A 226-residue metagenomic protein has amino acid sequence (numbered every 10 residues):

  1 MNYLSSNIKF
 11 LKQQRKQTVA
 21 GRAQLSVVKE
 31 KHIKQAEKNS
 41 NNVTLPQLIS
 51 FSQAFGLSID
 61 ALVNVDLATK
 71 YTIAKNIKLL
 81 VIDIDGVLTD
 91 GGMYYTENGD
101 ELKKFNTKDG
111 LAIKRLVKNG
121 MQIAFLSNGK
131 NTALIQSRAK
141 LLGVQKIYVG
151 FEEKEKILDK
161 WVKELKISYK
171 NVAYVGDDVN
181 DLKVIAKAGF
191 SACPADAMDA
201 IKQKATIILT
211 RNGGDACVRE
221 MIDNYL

Functional and structural regions predicted by a protein language model:
M1-G21: A short, Lys/Arg-rich alpha-helix, primarily the initiator
K16-Q35, G86: Short alpha-helical DNA-recognition segment
L45-A61: DNA major-groove recognition helix of helix-turn-helix/homeodomain DNA-binding modules
A61-T72: Short amphipathic recognition helices of helix-turn-helix/homeodomain-type DNA-binding modules
A74-M93, I185, V218: Asp-based phosphoryl-transfer active-site loop
D100-N119, E155-D159: Short, acidic loop-to-helix structural element flanking the phosphoryl-transfer center in phosphate-processing enzymes
K103, L141, K146, E155-L226: Mg2+-dependent phosphoryl-transfer enzymes with acidic/Ser/Thr/Gly-rich catalytic loops
A112-S137, V149, I185: Substrate-recognition element of Asp-dependent hydrolases with the DxDx(T/V) motif
